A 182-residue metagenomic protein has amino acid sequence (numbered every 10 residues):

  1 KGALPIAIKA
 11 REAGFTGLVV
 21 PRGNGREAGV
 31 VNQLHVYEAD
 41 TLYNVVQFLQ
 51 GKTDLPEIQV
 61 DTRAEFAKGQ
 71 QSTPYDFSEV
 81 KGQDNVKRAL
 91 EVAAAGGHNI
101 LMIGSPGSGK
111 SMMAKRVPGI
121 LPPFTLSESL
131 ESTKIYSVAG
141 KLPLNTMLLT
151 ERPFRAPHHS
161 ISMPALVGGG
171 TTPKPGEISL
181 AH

Functional and structural regions predicted by a protein language model:
K1, S78-V80, P153-P157, P164-G169: Flexible beta-alpha connector loops of hexameric P-loop NTPases
K1-L101, S105-M112, L149: Peripheral, non-AAA+ core regions of ATP-driven protein-machinery
A10, T41, L90, V117 (+3 more regions): Conserved RecA-like P-loop NTPase ATPase core
G14, N32, A95-G97, S160-I161 (+2 more regions): Short loop/turn elements that form and flank the Walker-type P-loop nucleotide-binding site in RecA-like NTPase cores
A64-F66, Q70-T73, L130, S137-V138 (+2 more regions): AAA+ P-loop NTPase catalytic core
E91, M147-P153, M163-H182: Conserved alpha-helical scaffold flanking the Walker A/P-loop in AAA+ ATPase domains
V92-N99, P123, I135-V138, G168-T172: Conserved helix-loop functional segments at active or binding sites
L101-T146: Walker A/P-loop
